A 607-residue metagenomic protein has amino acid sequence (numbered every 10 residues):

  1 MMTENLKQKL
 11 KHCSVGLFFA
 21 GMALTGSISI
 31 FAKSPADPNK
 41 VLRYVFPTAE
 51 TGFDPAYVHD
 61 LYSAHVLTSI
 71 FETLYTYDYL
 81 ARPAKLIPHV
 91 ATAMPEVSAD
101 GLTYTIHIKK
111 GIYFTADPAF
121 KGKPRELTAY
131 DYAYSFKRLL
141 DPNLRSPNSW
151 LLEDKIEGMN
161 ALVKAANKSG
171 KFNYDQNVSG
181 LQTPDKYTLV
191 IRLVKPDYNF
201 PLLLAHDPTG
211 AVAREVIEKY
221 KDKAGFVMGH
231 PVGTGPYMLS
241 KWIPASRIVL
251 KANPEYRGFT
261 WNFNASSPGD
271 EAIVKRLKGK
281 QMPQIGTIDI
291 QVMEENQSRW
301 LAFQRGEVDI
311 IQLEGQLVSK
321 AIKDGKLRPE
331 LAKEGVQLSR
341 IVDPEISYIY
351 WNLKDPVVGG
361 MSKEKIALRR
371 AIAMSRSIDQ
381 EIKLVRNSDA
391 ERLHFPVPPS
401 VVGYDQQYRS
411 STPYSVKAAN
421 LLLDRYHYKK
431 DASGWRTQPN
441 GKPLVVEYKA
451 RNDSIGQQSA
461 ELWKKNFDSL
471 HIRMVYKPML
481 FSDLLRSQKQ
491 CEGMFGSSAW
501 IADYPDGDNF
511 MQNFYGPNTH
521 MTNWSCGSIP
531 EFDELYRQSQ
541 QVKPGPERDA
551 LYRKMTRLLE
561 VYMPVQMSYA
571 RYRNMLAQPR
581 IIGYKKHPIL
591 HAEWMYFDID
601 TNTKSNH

Functional and structural regions predicted by a protein language model:
D37, L42, K195-Y198, P231 (+7 more regions): Detector for C-terminal structural segments
N39-T48, T103-H107, Y132, L189-V190 (+6 more regions): Short, well-ordered beta-strand elements
V45-A99, V232: N-terminal lobe/hinge region of extracytoplasmic solute-binding protein
T48-H65, V90, P118-K121, P147-N148 (+5 more regions): A structural "hinge/loop" feature
Y79-A81, A161-T188, R192-D289, Q297-S298 (+4 more regions): Gly/Pro-rich hinge or "lid" segments in bacterial periplasmic/extracellular proteins
A93-L151, V190, R299-A302, S362-E364 (+1 more regions): Aromatic- and charge-enriched surface segment that lines or borders ligand/interaction sites
V232, I290-S298, Q316, Y476-R486: Short helix-initiation/N-cap motifs at beta->coil->alpha
S240-K251, R276-L277, D289-D355, D379 (+3 more regions): Extracellular/periplasmic solute-recognition and catalytic clefts
